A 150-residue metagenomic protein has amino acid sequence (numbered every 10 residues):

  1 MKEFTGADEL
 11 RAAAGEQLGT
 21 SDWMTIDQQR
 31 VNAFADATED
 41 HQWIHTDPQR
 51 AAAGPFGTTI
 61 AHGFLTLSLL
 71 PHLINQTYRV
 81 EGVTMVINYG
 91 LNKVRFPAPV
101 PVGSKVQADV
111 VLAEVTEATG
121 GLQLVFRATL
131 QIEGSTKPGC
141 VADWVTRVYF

Functional and structural regions predicted by a protein language model:
M1-A13, P99-F150: HotDog/MaoC-like acyl-thioester-processing domains
M1-A61: Catalytic strand-loop segment that frames the active site of acyl-thioester-processing enzymes
G19, W23-T25, R95, V145-R147: Generic structural detector for well-ordered beta-strands
T20-D22, R30, D40, V83-N92 (+2 more regions): A generic structural signal for short beta-strands and their flanking turns/coil linkers
N32-A35, L67-P71: Predominant activation on well-ordered alpha-helical scaffold segments within soluble catalytic domains
G54-T58, S68-D109: Hydrophobic beta-strand-centered segment that forms part of the acyl-chain substrate-binding groove
H62-T66: A solvent-exposed, acidic/Ser-Thr-rich amphipathic alpha-helical stretch
